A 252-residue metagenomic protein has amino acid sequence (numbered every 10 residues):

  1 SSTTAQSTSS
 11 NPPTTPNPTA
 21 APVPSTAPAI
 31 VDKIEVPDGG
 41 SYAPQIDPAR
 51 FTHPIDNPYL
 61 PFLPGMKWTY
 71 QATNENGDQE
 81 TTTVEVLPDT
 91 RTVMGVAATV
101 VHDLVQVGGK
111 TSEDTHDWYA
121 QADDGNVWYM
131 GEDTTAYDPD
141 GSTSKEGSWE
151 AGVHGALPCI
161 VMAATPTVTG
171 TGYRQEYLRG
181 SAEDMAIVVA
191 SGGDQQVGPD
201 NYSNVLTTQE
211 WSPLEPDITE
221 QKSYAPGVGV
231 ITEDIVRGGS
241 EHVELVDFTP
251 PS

Functional and structural regions predicted by a protein language model:
S1-T26: Extracellular mucin-like PTS domains
V23-S252: Conserved functional acidic sites
